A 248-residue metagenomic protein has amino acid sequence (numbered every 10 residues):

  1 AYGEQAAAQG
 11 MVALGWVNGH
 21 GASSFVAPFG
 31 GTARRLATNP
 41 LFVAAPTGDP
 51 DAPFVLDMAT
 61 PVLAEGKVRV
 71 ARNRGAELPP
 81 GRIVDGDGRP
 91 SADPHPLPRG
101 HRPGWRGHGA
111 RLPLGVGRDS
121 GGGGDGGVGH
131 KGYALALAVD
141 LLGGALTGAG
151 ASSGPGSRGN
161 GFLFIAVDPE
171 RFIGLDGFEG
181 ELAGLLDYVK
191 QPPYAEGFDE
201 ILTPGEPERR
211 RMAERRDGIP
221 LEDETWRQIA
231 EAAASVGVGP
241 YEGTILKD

Functional and structural regions predicted by a protein language model:
A1-P28, T32-R35: Long, hydrophobic, well-ordered secondary-structure blocks that form the structural core and pocket-lining surfaces
A8-V12, A37-P40, D49-P53, L78-P79 (+3 more regions): Short coil/turn connectors at secondary-structure junctions
M11-F25, V139-G156: Glycine-rich phosphate/pyrophosphate-binding loops and their adjacent beta-strand/loop elements at enzyme active sites
H20, T60-L63, S120, P169-R171: Glycine-rich beta-alpha junction loops
S24-R102: Phosphate/diphosphate-binding glycine-rich loops and adjacent basic-rich segments that engage nucleotide
E77-A151: Secondary-shell segments that build the walls of catalytic and ion/ligand-binding clefts
L141-L146, A151-D248: Catalytic-core signal marking the mid-to-C-terminal active-site face
